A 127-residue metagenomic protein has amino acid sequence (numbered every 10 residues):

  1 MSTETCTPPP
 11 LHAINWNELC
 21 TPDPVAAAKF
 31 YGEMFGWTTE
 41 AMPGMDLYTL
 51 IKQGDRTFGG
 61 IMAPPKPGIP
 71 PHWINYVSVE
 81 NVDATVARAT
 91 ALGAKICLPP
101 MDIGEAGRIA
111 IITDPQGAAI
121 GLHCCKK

Functional and structural regions predicted by a protein language model:
M1-A28, H72-N75, H123-K127: N-terminal beta-strand motif that seeds the catalytic metal site of vicinal oxygen chelate
T7, M62-K66, K95-C97, R108-I111 (+1 more regions): A general structural signal for short secondary-structure boundary/capping elements
I14, R56-G59, E80: The feature marks the first
D23-V25, K52-G54, V77-A119: Vicinal oxygen chelate
W37-H72, P115, A119-C124: Conserved short beta-strand elements that form part of the metal-binding/catalytic scaffold of enzyme active sites
M42, P99-P100, K127: Residue-level detector of family-conserved "landmark" positions at structurally sensitive sites
